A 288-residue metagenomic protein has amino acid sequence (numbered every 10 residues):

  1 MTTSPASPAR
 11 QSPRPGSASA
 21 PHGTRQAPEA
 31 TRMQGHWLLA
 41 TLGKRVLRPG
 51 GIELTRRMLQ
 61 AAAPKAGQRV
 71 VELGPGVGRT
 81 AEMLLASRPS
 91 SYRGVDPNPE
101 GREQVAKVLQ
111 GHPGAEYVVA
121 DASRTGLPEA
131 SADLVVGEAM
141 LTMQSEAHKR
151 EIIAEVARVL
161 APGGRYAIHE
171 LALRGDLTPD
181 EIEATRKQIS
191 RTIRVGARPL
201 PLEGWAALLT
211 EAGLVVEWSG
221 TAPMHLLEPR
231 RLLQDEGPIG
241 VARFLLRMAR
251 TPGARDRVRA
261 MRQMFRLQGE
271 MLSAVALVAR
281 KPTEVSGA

Functional and structural regions predicted by a protein language model:
R48-A66: Conserved alpha-helix/loop element of class I SAM-dependent methyltransferases that forms part of the SAM/SAH-binding
G67-G76: Conserved class I S-adenosyl-L-methionine
V77-R124: Class I SAM-dependent methyltransferase SAM/SAH-binding core
R124-V135: A short acidic, Gly/Pro-enriched loop at the edge of an enzyme's catalytic core that lines a small-molecule cofactor
R150-R165: A short glycine-rich, Lys/Arg-flanked "PGG" loop and its adjoining helix->strand segment in the class I
A167-Q188: Conserved class I S-adenosyl-L-methionine
A197-A212: Short alpha-helix
W218-A288: Conserved Class I S-adenosyl-L-methionine
